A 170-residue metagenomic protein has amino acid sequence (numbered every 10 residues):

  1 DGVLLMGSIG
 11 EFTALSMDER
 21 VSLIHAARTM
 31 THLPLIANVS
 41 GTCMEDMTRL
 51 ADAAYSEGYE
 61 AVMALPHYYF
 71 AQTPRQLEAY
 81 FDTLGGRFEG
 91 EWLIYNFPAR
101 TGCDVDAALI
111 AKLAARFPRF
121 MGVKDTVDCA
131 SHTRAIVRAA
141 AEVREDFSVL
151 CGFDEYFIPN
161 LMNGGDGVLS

Functional and structural regions predicted by a protein language model:
D1-D104: Active-site beta->alpha loop and helix N-cap motifs at the rims of alpha/beta catalytic domains
R87, A99-S170: Catalytic alpha/beta core domains of metabolic enzymes, predominantly
